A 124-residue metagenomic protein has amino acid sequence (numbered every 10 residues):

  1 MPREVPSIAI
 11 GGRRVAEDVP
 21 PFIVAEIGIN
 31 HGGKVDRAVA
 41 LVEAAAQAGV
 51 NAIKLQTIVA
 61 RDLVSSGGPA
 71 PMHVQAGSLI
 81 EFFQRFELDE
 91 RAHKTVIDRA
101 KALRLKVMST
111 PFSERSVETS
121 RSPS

Functional and structural regions predicted by a protein language model:
M1-V24: N-terminal amphipathic alpha-helix/helix-capping segment at the start of soluble metabolic enzymes
P6, V35, L63-S66, E90-H93 (+1 more regions): Active-site-adjacent beta->alpha loops and helix N-cap segments on the catalytic face of soluble alpha/beta enzymes
I23-I27, I53-L55, V107-T110: Hydrophobic faces of well-ordered beta-strands that scaffold small-molecule active sites in alpha/beta enzyme cores
E26, A45, S120: Conserved, mostly hydrophobic/aromatic
G28-N30, Q56-A60, F112-E114: Active-site beta-loop-alpha junctions enriched in small/polar residues
N30-Q47, D89-R91: Glycine-rich anion/phosphate-binding loops
A48-E87: Glycine-rich, proline-tolerant flexible connector loops at the mouths of alpha/beta enzymes
P71-S124: Active-site beta->alpha loop and helix N-cap motifs at the rims of alpha/beta catalytic domains
